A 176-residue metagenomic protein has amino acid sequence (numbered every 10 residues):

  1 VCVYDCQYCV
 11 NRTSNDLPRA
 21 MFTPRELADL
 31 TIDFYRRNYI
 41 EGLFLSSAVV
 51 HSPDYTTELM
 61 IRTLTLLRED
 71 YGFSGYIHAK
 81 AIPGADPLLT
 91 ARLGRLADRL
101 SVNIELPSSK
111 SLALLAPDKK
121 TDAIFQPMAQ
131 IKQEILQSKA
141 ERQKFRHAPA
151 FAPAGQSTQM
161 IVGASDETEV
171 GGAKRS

Functional and structural regions predicted by a protein language model:
V1-Y4, N11-T158, V162-E169: Conserved Radical SAM active-site core
E169-S176: Active-site capping/gating regions of soluble enzymes
